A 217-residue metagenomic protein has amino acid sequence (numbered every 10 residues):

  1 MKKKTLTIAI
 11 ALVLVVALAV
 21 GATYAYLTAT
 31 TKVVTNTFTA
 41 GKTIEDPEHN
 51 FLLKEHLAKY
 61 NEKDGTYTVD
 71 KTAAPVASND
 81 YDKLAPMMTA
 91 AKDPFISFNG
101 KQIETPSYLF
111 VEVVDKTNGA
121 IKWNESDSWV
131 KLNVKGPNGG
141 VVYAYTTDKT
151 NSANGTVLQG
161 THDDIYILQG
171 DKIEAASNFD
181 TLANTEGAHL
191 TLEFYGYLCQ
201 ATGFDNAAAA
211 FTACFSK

Functional and structural regions predicted by a protein language model:
K2-K217: Long, small/polar-residue-biased beta-strand-and-loop interaction regions
